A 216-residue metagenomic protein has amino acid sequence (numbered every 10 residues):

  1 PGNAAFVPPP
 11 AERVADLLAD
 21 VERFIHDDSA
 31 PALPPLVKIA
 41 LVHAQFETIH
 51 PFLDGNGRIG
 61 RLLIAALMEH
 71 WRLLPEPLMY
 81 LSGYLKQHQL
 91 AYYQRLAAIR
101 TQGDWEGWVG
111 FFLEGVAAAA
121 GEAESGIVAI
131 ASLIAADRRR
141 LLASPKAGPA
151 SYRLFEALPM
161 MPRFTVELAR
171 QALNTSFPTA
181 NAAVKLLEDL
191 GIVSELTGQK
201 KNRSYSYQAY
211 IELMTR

Functional and structural regions predicted by a protein language model:
P1-R216: FIC/Doc superfamily catalytic core
